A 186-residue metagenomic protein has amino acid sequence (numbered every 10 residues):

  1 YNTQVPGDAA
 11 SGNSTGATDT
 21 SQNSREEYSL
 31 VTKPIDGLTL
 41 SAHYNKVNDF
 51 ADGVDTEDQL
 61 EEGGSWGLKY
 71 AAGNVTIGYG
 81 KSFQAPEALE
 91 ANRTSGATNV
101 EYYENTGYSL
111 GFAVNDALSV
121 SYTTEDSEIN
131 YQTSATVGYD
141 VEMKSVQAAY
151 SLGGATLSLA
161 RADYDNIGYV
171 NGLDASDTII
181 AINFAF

Functional and structural regions predicted by a protein language model:
Y1-F186: Outer-membrane beta-barrel proteins
